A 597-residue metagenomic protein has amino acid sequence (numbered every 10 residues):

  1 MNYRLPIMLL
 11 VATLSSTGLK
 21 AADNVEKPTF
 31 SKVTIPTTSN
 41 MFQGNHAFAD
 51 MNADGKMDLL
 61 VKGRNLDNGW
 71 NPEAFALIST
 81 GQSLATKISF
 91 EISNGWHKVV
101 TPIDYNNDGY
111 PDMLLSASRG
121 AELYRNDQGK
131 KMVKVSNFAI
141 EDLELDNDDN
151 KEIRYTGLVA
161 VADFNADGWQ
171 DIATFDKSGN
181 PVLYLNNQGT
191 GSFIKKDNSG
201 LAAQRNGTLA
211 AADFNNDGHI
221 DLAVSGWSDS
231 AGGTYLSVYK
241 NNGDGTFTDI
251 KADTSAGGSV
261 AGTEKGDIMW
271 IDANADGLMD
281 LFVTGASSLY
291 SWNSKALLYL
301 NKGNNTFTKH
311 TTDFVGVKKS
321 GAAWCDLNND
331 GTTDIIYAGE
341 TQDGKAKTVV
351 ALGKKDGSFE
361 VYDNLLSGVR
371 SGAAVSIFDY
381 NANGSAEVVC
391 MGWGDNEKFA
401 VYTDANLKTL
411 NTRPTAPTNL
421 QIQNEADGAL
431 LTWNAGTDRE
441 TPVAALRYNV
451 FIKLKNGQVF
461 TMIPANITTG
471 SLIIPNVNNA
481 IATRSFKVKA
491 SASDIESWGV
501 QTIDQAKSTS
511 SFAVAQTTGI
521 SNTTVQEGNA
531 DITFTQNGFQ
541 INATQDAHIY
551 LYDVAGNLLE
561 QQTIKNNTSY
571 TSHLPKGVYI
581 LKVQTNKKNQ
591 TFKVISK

Functional and structural regions predicted by a protein language model:
A22-M41, L77-G95, R125-R154, L185-Q204 (+6 more regions): Blade-edge motifs of beta-propeller repeat domains
Q43-M51, H97-Y105, T156-F164, G207-N216 (+3 more regions): Beta-propeller blade termini
G55-V61, G109-M113, G168-Q170, G218-I220 (+4 more regions): Glycine-aliphatic tripeptides that mark coil-to-beta-strand junctions in extracellular and membrane proteins
L407-L420, T509-G538: Residue-level detector of functionally pivotal "anchor" positions at catalytic/ligand-binding pockets or at interdomain
D427-V443: Conserved aromatic anchor
A445-S491: Recognizes extended acidic, P/S/T-rich segments that occur within or adjacent to Ig-like beta-sandwich modules
V488-S508: Beta-strand-rich modules
S521-K597: C-terminal outer-membrane/trafficking sorting elements
